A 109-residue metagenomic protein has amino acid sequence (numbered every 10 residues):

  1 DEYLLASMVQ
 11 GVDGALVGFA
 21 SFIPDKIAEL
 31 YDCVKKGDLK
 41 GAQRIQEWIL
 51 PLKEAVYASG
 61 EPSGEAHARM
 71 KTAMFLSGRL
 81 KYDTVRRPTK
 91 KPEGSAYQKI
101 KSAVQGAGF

Functional and structural regions predicted by a protein language model:
D1-K53: Catalytic alpha/beta core domains of metabolic enzymes, predominantly
L4, K71, K101: Short glycine-/small-residue-rich flexible loop motifs, especially phosphate/cofactor-binding loops
Q10, C33, A73-L76, A103-G106: Alpha-helical structural signal in soluble globular domains
F19, S59, T89: Glycine- and other small-residue-rich loops at beta-strand/loop junctions that grip anionic moieties
D32-C33, G60, R87: Short, flexible active-site loop motifs that bind/organize anionic cofactors or intermediates
K40-R79: Shared catalytic-loop signature of beta/alpha-barrel
G78-F109: Flexible C-terminal active-site loop/helix
